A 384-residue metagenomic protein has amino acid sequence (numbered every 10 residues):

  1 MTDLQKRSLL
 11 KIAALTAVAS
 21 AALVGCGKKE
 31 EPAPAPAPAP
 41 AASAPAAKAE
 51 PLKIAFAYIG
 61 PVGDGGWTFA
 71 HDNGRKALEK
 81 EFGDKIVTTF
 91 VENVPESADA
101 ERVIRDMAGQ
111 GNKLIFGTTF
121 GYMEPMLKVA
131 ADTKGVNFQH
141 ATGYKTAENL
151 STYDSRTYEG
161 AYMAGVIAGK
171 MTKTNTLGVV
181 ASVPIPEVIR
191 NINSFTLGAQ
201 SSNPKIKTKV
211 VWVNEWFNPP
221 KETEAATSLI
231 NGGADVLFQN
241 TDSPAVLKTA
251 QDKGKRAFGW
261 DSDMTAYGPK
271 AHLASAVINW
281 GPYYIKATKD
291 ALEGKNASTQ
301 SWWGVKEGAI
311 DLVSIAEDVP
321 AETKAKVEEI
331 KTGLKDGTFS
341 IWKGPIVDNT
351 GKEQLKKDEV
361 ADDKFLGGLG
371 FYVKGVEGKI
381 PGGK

Functional and structural regions predicted by a protein language model:
M1-L4, L15-A17: Secretory targeting signals
Q5, P32-A33: Intrinsically disordered, low-complexity regions of eukaryotic proteins
K6-L10: N-terminal export leaders
K11-I12, T16, G27-K29: N-terminal helix-turn-helix DNA-binding module of bacterial transcription factors
A13-A14, V18, P36, L78: Enrichment for repetitive, rod-forming helical segments
A22-G25: C-terminal motif of bacterial Sec signal peptides marking the signal peptidase cleavage site
K29-E31, P38-K384: A residue-level marker of the well-folded mature domains of exported/periplasmic proteins
